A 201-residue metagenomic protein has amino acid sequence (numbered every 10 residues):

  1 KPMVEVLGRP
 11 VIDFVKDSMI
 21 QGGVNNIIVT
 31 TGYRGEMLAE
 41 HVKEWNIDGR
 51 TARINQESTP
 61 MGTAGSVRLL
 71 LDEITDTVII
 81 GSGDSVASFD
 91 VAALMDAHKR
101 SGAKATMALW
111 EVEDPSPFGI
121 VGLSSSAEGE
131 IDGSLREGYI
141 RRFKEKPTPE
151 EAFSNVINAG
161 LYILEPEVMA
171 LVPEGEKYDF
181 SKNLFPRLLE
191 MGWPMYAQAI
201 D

Functional and structural regions predicted by a protein language model:
M3, I120-L123, F185, A197: A structural signal for short hydrophobic beta-strand segments in well-ordered beta-sheet cores
V4-A93, A97, E128-D132, L171-E174: Conserved N-terminal catalytic core of the sugar/cofactor nucleotidyltransferase
V6, V121-S125, L164: Short beta-strand-to-turn element immediately C-terminal to the catalytic PLP-Schiff-base lysine in fold type I
T31, Q56, S82, M107-L109 (+2 more regions): Short loop/edge segments at beta-strand edges and connector loops that shape dinucleotide/nucleotide cofactor-binding
S66-V67, P117-V121: Adenylate-forming
V78-I79, V86, A92-K99, V112-P115 (+1 more regions): Catalytic-core segments of class I nucleotidyltransferases/pyrophosphorylases that form NMP-activated intermediates
S101-E111, G119: A short, conserved acidic/glycine-rich loop-to-beta-strand motif that forms the donor nucleotide-sugar/metal
